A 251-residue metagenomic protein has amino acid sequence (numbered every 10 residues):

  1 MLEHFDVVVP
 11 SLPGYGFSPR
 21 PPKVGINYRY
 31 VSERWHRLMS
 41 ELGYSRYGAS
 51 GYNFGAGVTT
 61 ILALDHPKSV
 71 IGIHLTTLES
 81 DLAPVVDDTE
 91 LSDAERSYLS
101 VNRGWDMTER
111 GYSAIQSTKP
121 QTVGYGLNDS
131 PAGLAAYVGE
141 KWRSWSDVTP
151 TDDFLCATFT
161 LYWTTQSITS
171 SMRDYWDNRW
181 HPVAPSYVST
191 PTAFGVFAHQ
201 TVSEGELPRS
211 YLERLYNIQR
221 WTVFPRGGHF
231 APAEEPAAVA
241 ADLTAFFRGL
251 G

Functional and structural regions predicted by a protein language model:
M1-F17, F247: Conserved HGGG/HGGXW glycine-rich cap/lid loop of the alpha/beta-hydrolase fold
L2-H4, Y44-E95: Conserved hydrolase catalytic core segment
L12-I26, T60: Glycine-rich "HGGG/HGxG" loop immediately N-terminal to the catalytic nucleophile of the alpha/beta-hydrolase
P13-G16, S80, G228: Alpha/beta-hydrolase active-site loop signature
G25-E41: Alpha/beta-hydrolase active-site loop
D88-P120, A184-Y187, E213: The feature captures the conserved acid-bearing segment of alpha/beta-hydrolase catalytic domains
Q116-G251: C-terminal subdomain of alpha/beta-hydrolase-fold enzymes, centered on the catalytic histidine and its supporting
